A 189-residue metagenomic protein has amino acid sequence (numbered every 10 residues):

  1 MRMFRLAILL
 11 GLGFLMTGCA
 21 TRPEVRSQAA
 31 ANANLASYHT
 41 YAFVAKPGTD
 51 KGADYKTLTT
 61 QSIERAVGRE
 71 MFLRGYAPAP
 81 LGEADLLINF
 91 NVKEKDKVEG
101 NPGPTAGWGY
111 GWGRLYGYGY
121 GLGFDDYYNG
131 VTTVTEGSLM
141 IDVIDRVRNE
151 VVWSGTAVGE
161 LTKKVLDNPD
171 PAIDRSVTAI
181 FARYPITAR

Functional and structural regions predicted by a protein language model:
M1-C19: Sec-dependent bacterial lipoprotein signal peptides
M1-R2, E64, Y127-V131: Intrinsically disordered, low-complexity segments enriched in polar/charged residues with Gly/Pro, especially when
T17-R74, P80-L86, D96-K97, R189: A structural "domain/chain start" motif
C19-N32, Y128-R189: C-terminal/domain-edge helix-coil "capping" segments
A42-F43, L87-N89, V151-S154: Structural recognition of the beta-strand scaffold that forms the well-ordered cores of secreted hydrolase catalytic
A42-V44, K97-V98, T105-G107, N168-A172: Short, charged/polar low-complexity linear motifs in solvent-exposed/disordered segments
G48, K93, T162: Residues that form or immediately flank small-molecule/cofactor binding pockets and catalytic motifs
R74, F90-E150: Surface-exposed short loop/turn segments
